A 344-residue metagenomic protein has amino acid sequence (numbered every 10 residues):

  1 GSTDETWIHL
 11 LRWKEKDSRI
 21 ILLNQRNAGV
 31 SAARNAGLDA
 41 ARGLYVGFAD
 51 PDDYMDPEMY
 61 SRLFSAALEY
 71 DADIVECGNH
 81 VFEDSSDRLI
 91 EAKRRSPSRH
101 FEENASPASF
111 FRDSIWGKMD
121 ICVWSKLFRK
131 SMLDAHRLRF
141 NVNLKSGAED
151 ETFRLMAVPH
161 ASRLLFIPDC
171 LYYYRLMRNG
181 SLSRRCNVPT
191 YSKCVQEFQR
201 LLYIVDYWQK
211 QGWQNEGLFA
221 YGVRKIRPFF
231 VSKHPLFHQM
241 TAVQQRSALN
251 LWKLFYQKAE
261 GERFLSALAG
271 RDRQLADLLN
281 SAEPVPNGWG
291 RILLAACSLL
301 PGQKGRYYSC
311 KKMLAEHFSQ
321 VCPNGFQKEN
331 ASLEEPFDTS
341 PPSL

Functional and structural regions predicted by a protein language model:
G1-I8, D50: A conserved acidic beta->alpha catalytic loop
R19-I21: Short, conserved active-site loop motifs that form the nucleotide-linked donor/cofactor pocket
Q25-A41: Glycine-rich, basic loop-to-helix element that forms the pyrophosphate-binding segment of sugar-nucleotide handling
V30, P51-P168, Y172-Y191: Donor-binding/catalytic cores of nucleotide-activated saccharide and glycerol-phosphate transferases/polymerases
V46: Short aromatic/hydrophobic "clamp" motif used to bind/position activated sugar donors
A72, P235-L344: Membrane-interface aromatic/basic loop that binds lipid-linked glycans or pyrophosphate carriers, typified by
D169-R178, R184-Q211, F229-R263: Catalytic core of nucleotide-sugar-dependent glycosyltransferases
A220-S232: Amphipathic alpha-helical repeat scaffolds of TPR domains
